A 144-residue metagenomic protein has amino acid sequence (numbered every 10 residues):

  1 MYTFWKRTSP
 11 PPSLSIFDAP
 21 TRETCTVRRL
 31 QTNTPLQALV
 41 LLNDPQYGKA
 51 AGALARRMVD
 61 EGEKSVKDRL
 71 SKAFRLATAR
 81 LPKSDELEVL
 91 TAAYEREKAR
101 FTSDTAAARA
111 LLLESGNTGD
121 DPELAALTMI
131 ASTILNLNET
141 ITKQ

Functional and structural regions predicted by a protein language model:
M1-D68, L113-Q144: An acidic, gly/pro-interrupted, aromatic-rich
V59-M129: C-terminal structured "cap/appendage" subdomains that terminate the fold
